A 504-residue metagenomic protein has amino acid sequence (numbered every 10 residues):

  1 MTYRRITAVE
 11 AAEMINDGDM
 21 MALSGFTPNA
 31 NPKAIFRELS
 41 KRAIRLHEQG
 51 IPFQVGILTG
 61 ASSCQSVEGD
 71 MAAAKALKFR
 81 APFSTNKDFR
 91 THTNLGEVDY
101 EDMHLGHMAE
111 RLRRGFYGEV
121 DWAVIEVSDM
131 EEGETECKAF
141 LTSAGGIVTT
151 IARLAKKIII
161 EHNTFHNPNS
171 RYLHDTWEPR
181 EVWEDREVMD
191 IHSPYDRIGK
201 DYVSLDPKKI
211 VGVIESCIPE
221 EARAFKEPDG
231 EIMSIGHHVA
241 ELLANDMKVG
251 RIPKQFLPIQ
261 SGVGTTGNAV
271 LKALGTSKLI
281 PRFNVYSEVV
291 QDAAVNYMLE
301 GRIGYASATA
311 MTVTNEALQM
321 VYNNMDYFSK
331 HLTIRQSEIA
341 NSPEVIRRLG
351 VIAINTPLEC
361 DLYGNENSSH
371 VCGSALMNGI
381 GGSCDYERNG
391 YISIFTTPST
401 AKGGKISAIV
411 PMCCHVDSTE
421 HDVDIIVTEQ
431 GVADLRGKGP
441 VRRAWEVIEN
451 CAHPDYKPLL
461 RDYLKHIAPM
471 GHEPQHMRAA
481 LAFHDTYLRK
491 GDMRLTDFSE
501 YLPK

Functional and structural regions predicted by a protein language model:
M1-K504: Conserved alpha/beta enzyme-core scaffold
